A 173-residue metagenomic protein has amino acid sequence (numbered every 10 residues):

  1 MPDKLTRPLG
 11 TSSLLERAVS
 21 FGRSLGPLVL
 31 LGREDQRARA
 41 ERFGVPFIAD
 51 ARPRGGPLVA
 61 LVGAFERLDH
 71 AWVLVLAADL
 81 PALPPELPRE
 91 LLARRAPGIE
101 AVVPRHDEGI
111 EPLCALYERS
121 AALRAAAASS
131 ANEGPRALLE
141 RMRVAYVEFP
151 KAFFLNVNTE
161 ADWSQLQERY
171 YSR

Functional and structural regions predicted by a protein language model:
M1-E133, A137-F153, A161-S164, E168-Y171: Nucleotide and nucleotide-moiety/phosphate-recognizing core
